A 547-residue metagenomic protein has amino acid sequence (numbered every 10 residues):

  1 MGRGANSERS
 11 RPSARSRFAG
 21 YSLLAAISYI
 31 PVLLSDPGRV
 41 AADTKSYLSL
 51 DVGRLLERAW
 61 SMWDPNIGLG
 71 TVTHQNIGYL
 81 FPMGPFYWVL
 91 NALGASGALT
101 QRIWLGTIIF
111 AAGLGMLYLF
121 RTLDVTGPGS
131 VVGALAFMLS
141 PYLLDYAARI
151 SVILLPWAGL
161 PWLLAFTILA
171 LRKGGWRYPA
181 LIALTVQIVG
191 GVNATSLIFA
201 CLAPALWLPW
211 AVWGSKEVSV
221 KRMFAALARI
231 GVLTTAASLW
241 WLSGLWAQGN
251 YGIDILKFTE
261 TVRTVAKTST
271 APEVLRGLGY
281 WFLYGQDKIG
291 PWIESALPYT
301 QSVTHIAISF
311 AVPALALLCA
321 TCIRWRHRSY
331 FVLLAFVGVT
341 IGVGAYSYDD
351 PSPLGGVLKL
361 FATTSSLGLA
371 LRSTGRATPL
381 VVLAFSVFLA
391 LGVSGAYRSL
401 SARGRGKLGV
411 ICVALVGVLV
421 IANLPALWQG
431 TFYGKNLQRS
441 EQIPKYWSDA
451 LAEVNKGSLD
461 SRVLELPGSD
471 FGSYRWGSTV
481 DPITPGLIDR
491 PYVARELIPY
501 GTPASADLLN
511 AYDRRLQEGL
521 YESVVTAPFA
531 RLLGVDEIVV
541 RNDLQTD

Functional and structural regions predicted by a protein language model:
M1-R11, T122-V125, I168-P179, P209-A225 (+3 more regions): Membrane-interface junctions at the ends of membrane-embedded or membrane-associated helices
M1-V32, A225-A226, A314, R326-L334 (+1 more regions): Start-transfer (signal-anchor) and selected internal transmembrane alpha helices of multi-pass inner/ER membrane
R3, L24, D254-K267, A296-S302 (+3 more regions): Extracytoplasmic
Y21, L105-L123, P128-G214, A226-L245 (+3 more regions): Membrane-embedded helix bundles of polyisoprenyl
A26-G113, L135-A158, V192, V265-S295 (+3 more regions): Membrane-interface coil-to-helix junctions
R54-I67, M223, G231-A320, A370-T374 (+1 more regions): Periplasmic/ER-lumenal interhelical loops and adjacent helix-loop junctions in multi-pass membrane proteins
L143-L154, F258-T264, S295, Y299-T304 (+2 more regions): Membrane-helix boundary/interfacial segments in multi-pass membrane proteins
A236, I306-I341, G395: Hydrophobic, aromatic-rich transmembrane alpha-helices and their immediate juxtamembrane boundary segments
